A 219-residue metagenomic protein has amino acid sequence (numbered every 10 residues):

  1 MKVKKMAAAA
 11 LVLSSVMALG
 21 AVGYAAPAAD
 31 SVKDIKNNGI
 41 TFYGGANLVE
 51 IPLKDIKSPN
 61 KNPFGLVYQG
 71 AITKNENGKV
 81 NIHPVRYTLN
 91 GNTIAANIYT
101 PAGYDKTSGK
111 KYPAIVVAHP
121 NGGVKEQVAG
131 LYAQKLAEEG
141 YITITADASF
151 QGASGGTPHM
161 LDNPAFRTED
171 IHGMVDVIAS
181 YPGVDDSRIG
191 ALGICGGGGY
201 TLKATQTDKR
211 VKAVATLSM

Functional and structural regions predicted by a protein language model:
L19-V32: Sec-dependent signal peptide cleavage junction
S58-K110: N-terminal cap/lid segment of alpha/beta-hydrolase-fold proteins
G109-P120: Short beta-strand element of the alpha/beta-hydrolase
G122-Q134, A148: The serine-hydrolase catalytic nucleophile loop
K135-G155: Conserved alpha/beta-hydrolase
L161-P182: Alpha/beta-hydrolase active-site loop
P182-C195: Alpha/beta-hydrolase fold nucleophile elbow
G198-K209: Short glycine-enriched nucleophile-adjacent loop and the immediately C-terminal alpha-helix near the catalytic center
